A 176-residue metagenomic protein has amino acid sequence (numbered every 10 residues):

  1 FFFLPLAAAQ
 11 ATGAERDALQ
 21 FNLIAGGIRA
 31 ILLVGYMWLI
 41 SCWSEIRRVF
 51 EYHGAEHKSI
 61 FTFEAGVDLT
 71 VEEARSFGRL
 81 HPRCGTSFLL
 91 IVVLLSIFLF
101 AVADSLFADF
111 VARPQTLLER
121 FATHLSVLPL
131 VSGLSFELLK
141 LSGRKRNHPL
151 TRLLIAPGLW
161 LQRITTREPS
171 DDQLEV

Functional and structural regions predicted by a protein language model:
F1-A30, W38, C42, D172-E175: Conserved cytosolic headpiece of P-type ATPases
L4-E15, Y36-A74, D104-D109, S135-W160: Juxtamembrane helix-loop transition segments at the membrane interface in multi-pass membrane proteins
G13-D17, F21, R79-R83, V111-T123: Juxtamembrane/transmembrane-helix boundary motifs in multi-pass membrane proteins
F21, A25, R29, L33 (+7 more regions): Pore-lining and gate-forming transmembrane alpha-helices of multi-pass membrane transport proteins
L69-I91: Loop-to-transmembrane boundary segments
C84, F98-Q115, E119, L174-V176: Long hydrophobic alpha-helices with heptad-repeat/coiled-coil character
I164-V176: Terminal membrane-proximal soluble interaction domains of membrane-associated proteins
